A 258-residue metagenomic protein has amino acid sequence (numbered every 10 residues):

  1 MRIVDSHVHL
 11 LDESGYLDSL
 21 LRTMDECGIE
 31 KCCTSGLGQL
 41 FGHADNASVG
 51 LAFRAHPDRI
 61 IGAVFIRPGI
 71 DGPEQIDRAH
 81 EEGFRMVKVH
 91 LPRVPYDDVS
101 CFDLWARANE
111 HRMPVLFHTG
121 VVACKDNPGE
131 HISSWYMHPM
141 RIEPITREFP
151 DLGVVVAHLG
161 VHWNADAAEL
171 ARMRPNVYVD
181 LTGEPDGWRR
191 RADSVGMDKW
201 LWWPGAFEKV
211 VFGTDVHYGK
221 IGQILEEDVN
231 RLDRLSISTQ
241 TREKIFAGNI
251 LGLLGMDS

Functional and structural regions predicted by a protein language model:
M1-H9, G15-K31, S35, D77 (+2 more regions): Mid-to-C-terminal alpha-helical segments outside catalytic/metal-binding sites
I3-S6, C33-G36, A63-F65, K88 (+3 more regions): Active-site neighborhood of phospho(di)ester-bond hydrolases with catalytic His/Asp-centered motifs
H7, M24, V49, A79 (+8 more regions): Conserved, mostly hydrophobic/aromatic
L10-Y16, G36-A44, I66-G72, R93-V99 (+3 more regions): Acidic-and-aromatic substrate-binding clefts and catalytic sites of carbohydrate-active enzymes
E26-C33, P57, V122-P128, P175-Y178 (+1 more regions): Active-site gating loops and adjacent loop-to-helix segments of metal-dependent hydrolytic enzymes
G28-Q75: A metal-dependent hydrolase metal-coordination microenvironment
M86, C101-V211: Catalytic pocket-lining loop regions of alpha/beta-barrel enzymes, especially the amidohydrolase/enolase/GH5 lineages
